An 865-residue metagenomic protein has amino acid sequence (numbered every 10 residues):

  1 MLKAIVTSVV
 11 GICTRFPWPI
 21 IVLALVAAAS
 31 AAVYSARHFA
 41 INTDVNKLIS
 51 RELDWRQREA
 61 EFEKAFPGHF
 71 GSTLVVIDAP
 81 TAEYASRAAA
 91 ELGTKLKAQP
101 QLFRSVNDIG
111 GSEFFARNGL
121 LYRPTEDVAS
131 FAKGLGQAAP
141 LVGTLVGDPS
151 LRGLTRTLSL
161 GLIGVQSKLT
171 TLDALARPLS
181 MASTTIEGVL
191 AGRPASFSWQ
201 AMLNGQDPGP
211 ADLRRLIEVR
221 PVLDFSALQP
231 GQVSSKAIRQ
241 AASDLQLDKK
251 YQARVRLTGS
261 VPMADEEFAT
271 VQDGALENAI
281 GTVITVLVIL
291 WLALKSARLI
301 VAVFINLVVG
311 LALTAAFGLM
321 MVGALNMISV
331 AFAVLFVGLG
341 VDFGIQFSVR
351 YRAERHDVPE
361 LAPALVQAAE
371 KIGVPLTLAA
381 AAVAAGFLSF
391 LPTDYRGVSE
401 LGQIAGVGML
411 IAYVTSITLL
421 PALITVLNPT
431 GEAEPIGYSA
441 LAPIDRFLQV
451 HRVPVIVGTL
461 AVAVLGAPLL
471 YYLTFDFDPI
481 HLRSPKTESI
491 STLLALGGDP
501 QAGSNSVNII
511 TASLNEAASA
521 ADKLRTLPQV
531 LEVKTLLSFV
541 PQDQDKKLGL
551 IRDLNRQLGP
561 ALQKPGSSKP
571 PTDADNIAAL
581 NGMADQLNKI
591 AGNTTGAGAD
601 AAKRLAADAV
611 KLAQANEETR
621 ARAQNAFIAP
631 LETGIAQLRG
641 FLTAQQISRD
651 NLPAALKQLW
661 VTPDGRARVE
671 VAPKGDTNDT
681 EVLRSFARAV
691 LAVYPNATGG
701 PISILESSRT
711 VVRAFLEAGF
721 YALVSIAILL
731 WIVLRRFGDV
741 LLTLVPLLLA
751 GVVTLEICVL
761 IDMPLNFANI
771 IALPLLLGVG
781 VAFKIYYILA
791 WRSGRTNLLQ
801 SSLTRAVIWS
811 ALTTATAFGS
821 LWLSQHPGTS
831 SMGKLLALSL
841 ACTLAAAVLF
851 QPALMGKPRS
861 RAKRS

Functional and structural regions predicted by a protein language model:
M1-I49, A60-E61, L223-Q229, V233-L482 (+1 more regions): Membrane-embedded transmembrane helical bundles of large multi-pass transporters/channels
L2-G281: Membrane-proximal extracytoplasmic
A36-P80, A191-D207, D445, Q449-P454 (+7 more regions): Solvent-exposed, non-transmembrane loop/terminal regulatory segments of multi-pass membrane proteins
I109-N118, L537-G549, S703-S708: Short proline/glycine- and acidic-rich turn/helix-capping motifs at secondary-structure junctions
R117-L135, Q544-P560, T710-F720: Short, low-order "capping/linker" segments at domain edges
L160-A297, D585-I726: Extracytoplasmic
K547-D608: Charged, amphipathic alpha-helical linkers/stalks
